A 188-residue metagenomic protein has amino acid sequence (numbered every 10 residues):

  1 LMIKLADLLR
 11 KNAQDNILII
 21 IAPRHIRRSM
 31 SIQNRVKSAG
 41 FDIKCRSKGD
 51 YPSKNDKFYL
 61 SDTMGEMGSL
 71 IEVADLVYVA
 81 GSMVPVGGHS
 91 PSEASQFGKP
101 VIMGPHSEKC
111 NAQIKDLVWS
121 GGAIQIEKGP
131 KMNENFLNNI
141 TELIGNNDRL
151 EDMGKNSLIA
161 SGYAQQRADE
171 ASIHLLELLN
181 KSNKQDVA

Functional and structural regions predicted by a protein language model:
L1-A188: Nucleotide-activated sugar donor-binding and catalytic core shared by glycosyltransferases and related lipid-linked
